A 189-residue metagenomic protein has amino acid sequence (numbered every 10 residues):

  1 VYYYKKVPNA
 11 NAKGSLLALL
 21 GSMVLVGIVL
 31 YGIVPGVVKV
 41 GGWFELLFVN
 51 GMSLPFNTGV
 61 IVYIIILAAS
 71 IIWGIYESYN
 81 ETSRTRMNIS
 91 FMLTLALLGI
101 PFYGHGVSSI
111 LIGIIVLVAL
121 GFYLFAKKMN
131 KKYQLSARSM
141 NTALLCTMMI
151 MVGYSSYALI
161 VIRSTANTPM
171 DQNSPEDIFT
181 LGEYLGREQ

Functional and structural regions predicted by a protein language model:
V1, S15-G21, L47-A69, V107-L120: Alpha-helical transmembrane segments of polytopic membrane proteins
Y2, Y31, P35, K39 (+4 more regions): Short hydrophobic alpha-helical membrane-anchoring segments
Y2-A10, S70-M87, V107-C146: Cytosolic-side transmembrane helix boundary signature
Y4-V24, V34, V38-T58, E77-I89 (+1 more regions): Internal, charge-rich low-complexity segments
K13-I28, R86-G99, R138-V152: Transmembrane alpha-helical segments of multi-pass membrane proteins
M23-V29, L67-I72, T94-G99, I114-L124: Hydrophobic core of alpha-helical transmembrane segments in multi-pass integral membrane proteins
L30-I61, S90-I112, I162-T180: Membrane-interfacial interhelical loops
N141, L145-Q189: Aromatic-rich transmembrane-lumenal/periplasmic boundary elements in polytopic membrane proteins
